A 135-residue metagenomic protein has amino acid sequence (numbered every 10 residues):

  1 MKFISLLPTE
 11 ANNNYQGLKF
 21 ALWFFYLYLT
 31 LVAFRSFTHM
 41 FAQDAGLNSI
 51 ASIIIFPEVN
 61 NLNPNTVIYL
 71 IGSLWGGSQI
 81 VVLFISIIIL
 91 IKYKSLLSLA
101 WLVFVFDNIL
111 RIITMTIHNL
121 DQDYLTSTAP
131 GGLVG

Functional and structural regions predicted by a protein language model:
M1-N14: Short, Lys/Arg-rich, polar N-terminal cytosolic tail immediately upstream of the first transmembrane signal-anchor
Q16-A42: N-terminal signal-anchor transmembrane alpha helix
A21-L31, I71, W75-S78, A100-D107 (+1 more regions): Hydrophobic alpha-helical transmembrane segments of polytopic
V32-R35, V105-M115: Aromatic-anchored segments of alpha-helical transmembrane domains
A51-I87: Core segments of alpha-helical transmembrane spans in multipass integral membrane proteins
I88-N108: Cytoplasmic juxtamembrane regions at transmembrane-helix boundaries
I113-D123: Juxtamembrane "helix-exit" motif on the non-cytosolic side of transmembrane helices
Q122-G135: Non-cytosolic membrane-interface motifs at loop->transmembrane helix junctions
